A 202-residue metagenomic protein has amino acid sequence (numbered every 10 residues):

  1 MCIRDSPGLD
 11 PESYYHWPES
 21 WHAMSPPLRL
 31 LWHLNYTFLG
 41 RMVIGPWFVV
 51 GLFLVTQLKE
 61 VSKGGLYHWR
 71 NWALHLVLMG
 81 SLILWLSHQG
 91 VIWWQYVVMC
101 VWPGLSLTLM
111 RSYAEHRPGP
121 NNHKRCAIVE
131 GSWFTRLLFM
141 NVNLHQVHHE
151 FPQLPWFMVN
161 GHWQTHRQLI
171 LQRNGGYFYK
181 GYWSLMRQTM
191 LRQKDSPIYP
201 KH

Functional and structural regions predicted by a protein language model:
R4-N71, P120-K201: Membrane-embedded catalytic scaffold of the fatty acid hydroxylase/desaturase
W32-F48, G64-R111: Alpha-helical bilayer-embedded segments of polytopic membrane proteins, i.e., transmembrane/intramembrane helices
Q95-V129, R136-F139: Extended hydrophobic/aromatic segments used for targeting, binding, or gating
